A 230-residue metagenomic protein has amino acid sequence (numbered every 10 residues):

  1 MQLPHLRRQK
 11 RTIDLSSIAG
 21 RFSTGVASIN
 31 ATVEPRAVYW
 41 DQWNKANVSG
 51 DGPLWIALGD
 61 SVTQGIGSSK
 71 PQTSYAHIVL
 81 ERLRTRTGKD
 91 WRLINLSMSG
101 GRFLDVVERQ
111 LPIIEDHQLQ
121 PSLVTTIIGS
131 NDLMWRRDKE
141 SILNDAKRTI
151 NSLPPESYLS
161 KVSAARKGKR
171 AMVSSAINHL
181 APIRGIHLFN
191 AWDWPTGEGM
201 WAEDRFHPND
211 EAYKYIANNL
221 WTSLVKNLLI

Functional and structural regions predicted by a protein language model:
M1-I56, G65-S69, R84-D90, L119-S122 (+4 more regions): N-terminal secretory targeting modules
R7-R11, R21, R36, R82-R86 (+9 more regions): Arginine residue identity/basic-tract feature
A31-T32, Q42-W43, L54-I56, V62-S141 (+1 more regions): Conserved SGNH/GDSL esterase-like catalytic core that processes O-acyl groups on lipids and polysaccharides
R36-W40, Q72, G100, E203 (+1 more regions): Generic intrinsically disordered, low-complexity segments enriched for polar/acidic and small residues
L58-G59, S160: Short hydrophobic segments within beta-strands
E108-I230: Alpha-helical cap/lid subdomain in secreted, periplasmic, or secretory-pathway luminal O-acyl-processing enzymes
